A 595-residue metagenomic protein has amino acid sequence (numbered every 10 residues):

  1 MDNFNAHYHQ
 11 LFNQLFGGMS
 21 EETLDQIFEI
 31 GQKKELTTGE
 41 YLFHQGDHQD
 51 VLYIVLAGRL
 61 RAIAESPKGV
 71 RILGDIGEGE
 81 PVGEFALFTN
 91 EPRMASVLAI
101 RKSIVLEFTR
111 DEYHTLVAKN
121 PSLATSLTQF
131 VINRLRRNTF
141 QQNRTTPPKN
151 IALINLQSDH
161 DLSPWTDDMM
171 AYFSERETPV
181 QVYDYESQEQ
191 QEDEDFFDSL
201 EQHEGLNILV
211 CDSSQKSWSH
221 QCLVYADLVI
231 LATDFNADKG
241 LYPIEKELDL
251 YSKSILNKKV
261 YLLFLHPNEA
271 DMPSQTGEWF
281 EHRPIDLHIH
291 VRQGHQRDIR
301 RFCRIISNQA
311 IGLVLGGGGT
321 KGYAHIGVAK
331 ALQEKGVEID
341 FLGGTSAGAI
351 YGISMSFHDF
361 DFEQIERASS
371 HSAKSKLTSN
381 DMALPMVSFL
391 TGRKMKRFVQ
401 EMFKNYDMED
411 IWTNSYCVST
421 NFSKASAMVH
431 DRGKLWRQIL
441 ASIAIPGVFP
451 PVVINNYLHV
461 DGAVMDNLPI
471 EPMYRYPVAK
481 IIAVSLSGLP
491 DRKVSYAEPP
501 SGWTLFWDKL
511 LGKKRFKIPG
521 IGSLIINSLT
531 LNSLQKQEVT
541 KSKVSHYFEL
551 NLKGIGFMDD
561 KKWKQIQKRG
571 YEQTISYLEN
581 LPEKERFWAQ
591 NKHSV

Functional and structural regions predicted by a protein language model:
M1-S163: Cytosolic regulatory regions built on CNB/CRP/Popeye-like sensor folds
R144-R176, Q181-Y185, I311-G317: Walker A (P-loop) phosphate-binding motif
K149, D168, E278-N308, F548 (+1 more regions): NTP-dependent small-molecule kinase module
E201-K216, H459-A463: Switch II (G3) loop of P-loop NTPases
C211-L287, V291-R292: Conserved catalytic-core segment of NTP-binding enzymes
N257-K258, L265-R283, Q296, I311 (+4 more regions): Non-catalytic peripheral regions of patatin-like phospholipases
Q296-L342: Helix-rich "cap/lid" substructures immediately adjacent to catalytic or cofactor-binding pockets
G316, E338-F357: Catalytic nucleophile loop
